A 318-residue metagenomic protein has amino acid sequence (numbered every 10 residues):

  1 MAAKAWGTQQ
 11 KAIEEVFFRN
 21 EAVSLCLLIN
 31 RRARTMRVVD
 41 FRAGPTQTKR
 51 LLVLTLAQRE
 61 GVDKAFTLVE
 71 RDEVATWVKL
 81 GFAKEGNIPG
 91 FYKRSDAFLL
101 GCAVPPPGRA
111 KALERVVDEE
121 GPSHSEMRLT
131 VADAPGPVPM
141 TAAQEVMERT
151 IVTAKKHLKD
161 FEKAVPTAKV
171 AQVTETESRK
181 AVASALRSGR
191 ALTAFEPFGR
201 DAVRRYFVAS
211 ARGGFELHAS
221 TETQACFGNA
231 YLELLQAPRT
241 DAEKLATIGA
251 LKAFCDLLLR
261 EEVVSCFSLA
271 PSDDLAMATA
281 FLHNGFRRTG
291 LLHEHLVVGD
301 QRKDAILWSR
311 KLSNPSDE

Functional and structural regions predicted by a protein language model:
M1-R34, H283, E294, K303-E318: Hydrophobic, helix-prone linear segments
A2-T8, R31-R42, E114-A194: Short amphipathic alpha-helix that is part of the acyltransferase structural core
W6, Q10-M36, F41-R42, A103 (+1 more regions): A conserved beta-strand-loop-helix scaffold within acyl/acetyltransferase catalytic domains
R31-F91, F227-H293, V298-G299: Acyl-donor binding region in acyl/amide transferases
A43, A110-E114, P315-E318: Glyoxalase I/VOC metalloenzyme domain signal
L54-E162, A278, R288-L292, R310: Acyl-donor-binding surface of acyltransferase catalytic domains
S95-L99, R204, K303-L307: Short hydrophobic/aromatic beta-strand or adjacent loop that forms the aromatic wall/cage of a ligand/substrate-binding
K155-T174, K180-R190, P197, R205-V208 (+8 more regions): Catalytic cores of nucleotide-enabled group-transfer and carboxylate-activating enzymes in metabolic and assembly-line
